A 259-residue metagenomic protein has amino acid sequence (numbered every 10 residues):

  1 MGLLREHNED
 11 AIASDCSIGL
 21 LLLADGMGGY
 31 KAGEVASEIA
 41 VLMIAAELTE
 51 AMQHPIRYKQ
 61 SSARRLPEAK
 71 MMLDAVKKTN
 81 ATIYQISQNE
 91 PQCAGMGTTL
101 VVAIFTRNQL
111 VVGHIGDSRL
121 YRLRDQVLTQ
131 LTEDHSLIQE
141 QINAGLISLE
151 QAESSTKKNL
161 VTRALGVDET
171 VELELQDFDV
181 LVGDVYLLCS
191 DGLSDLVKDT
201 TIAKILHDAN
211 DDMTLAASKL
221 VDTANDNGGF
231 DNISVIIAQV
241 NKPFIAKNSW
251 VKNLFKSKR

Functional and structural regions predicted by a protein language model:
M1-R259: PP2C/PPM-type serine/threonine phosphatase catalytic domain
